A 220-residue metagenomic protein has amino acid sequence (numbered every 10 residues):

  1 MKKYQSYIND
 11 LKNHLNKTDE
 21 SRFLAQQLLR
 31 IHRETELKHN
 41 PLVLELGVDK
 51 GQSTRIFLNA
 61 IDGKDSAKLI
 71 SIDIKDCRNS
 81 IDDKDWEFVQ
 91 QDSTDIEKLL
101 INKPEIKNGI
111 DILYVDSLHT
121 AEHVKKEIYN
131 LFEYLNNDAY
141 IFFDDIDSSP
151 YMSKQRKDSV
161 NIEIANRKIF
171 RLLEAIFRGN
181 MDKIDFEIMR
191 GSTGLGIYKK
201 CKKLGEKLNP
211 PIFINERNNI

Functional and structural regions predicted by a protein language model:
M1-Y114, L118-I220: A short alpha-helical cap/connector motif
